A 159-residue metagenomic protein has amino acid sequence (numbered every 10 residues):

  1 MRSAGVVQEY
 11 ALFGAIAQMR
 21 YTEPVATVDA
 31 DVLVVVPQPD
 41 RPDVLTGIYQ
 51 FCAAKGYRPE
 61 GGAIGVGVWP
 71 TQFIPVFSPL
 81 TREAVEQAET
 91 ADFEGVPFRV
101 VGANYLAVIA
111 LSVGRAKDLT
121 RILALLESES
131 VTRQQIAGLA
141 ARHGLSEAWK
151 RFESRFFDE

Functional and structural regions predicted by a protein language model:
M1-E159: Compositionally biased terminal segments of proteins
